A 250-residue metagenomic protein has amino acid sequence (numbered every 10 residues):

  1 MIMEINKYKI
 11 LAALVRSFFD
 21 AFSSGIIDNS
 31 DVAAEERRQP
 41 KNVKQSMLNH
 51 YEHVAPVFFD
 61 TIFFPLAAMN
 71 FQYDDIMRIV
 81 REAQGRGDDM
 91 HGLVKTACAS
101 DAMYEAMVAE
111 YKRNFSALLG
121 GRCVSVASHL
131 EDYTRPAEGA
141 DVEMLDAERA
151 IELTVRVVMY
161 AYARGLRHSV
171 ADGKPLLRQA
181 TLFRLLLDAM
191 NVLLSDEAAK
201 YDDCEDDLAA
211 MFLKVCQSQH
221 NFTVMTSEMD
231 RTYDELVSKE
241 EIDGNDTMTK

Functional and structural regions predicted by a protein language model:
M1-Y8, A13-F59, L66-V155, G165-K250: Extended non-catalytic scaffold regions that mediate assembly and binding in large macromolecular machines
